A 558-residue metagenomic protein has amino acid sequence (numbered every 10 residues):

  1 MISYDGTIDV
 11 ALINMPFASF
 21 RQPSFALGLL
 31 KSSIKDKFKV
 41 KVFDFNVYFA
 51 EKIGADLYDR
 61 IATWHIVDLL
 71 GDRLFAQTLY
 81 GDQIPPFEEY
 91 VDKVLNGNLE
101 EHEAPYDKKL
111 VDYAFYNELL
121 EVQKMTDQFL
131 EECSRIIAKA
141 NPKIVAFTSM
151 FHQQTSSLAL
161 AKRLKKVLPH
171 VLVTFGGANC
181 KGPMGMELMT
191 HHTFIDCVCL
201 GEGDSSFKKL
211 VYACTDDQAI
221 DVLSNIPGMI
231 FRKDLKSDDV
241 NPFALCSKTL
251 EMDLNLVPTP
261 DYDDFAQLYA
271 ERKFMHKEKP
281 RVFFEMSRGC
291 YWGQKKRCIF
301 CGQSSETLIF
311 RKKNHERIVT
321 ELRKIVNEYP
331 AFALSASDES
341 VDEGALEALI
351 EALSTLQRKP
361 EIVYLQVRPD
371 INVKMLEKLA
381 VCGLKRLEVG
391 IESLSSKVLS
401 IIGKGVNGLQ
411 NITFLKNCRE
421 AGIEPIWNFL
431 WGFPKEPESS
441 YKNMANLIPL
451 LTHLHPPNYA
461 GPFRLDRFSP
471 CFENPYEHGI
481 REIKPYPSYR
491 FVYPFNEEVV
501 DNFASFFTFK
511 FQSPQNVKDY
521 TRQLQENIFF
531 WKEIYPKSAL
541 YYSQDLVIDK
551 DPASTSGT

Functional and structural regions predicted by a protein language model:
I2-G6, L235-S287, V547-I548, P552-T558: N-terminal [4Fe-4S]-dependent radical SAM core
G6-D9, F17-G54, F115-K248: Glycine-rich beta-alpha loop elements in corrinoid/cobalamin-binding modules across cobalamin-dependent enzymes
V10-F17, H170-T174, H315-I426, W431-S439 (+4 more regions): Conserved SAM/AdoMet-binding glycine-rich loop
L12-I13, R21, L29, F43-Y80 (+3 more regions): C-terminal accessory regions of radical SAM enzymes
A18-R21, F49-A50, Q153-T155, K181-P183 (+10 more regions): Flexible loop/turn segments at secondary-structure boundaries
Y80-F129: Long, low-complexity, polar/charged, intrinsically disordered or flexibly structured peripheral segments
K143, D196, I299, F332 (+1 more regions): Conserved acidic residues
H276-K313: Canonical Radical SAM [4Fe-4S] cluster-binding loop centered on the CxxxCxxC motif and its immediate flanking residues
